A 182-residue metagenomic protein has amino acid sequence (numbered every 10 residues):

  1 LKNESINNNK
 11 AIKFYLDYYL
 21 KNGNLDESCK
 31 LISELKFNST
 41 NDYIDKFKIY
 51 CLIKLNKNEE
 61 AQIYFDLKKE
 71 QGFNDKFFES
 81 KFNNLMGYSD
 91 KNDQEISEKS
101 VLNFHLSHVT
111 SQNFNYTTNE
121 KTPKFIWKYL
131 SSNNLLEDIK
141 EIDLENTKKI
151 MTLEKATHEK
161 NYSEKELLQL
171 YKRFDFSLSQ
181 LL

Functional and structural regions predicted by a protein language model:
L1-K2, Y18-E27: Helix-turn-helix repeat elements of alpha-solenoid scaffolds
K2, I32-S33, Y64-F65: Inward-facing hydrophobic residues that define packing positions of alpha-helical scaffold repeats
E4-F14, N38-F47, E59, F73-S80 (+5 more regions): Generic helix N-cap/helix-start motif at coil->alpha-helix transitions
F14-K21, C51-L52: Residue-level signature for tetratricopeptide repeat
G23, L55-N56, I142, Y162: Short coil/turn linker and secondary-structure boundary residues
C29-K30, C51: Functionally engaged cysteine thiol sites
F37-T40, Y50-F77, N83-S111: TPR/TPR-like (Sel1-like) alpha-helical repeat modules
H105-L182: Extended alpha-helical solenoid scaffold regions that build the rod-like backbones of large eukaryotic assemblies
